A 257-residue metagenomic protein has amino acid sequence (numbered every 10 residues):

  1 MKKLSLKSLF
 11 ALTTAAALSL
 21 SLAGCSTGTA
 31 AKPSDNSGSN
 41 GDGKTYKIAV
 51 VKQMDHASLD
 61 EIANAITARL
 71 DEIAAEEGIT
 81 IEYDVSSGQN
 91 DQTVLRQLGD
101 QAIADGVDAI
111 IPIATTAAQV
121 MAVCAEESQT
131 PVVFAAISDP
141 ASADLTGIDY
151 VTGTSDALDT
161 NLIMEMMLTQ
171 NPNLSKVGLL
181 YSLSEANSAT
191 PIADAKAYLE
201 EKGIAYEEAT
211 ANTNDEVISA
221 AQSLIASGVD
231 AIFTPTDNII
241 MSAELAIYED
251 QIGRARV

Functional and structural regions predicted by a protein language model:
L4-G28: Sec-dependent N-terminal signal peptides of Gram-positive bacterial secreted proteins and lipoproteins
L22-G43: Bacterial lipoprotein signal-peptidase II cleavage site
D42-A68, I73, D84-T93, S184-S188 (+1 more regions): Extracytoplasmic "Venus flytrap"
I48, I66, D156-K202: An alpha-beta-alpha
A49-V51, A102-T115, V133, V177-L180 (+1 more regions): Periplasmic-binding protein-like
T80-A104, T210-I225: Structural motif
Q119-Q170: Extracytoplasmic ligand/sensor domains, especially the bilobed periplasmic-binding protein
A255-V257: Conserved small/polar residues in nucleotide/adenosyl-binding loops
